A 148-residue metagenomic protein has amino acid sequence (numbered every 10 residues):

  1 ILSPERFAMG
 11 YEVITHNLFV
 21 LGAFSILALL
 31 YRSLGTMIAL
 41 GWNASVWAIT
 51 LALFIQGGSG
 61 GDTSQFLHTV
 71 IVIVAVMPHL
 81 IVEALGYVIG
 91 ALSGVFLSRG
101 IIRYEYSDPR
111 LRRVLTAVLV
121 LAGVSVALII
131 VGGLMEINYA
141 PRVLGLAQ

Functional and structural regions predicted by a protein language model:
I1-L2, S98, V143: Charged, low-complexity, helix-prone segments enriched in Lys/Glu/Asp/Gln
I1-P4, L67: Short intrinsically disordered, low-complexity coil segments enriched in acidic
S3-I49: Internal active-site segments that recognize and position negatively charged phosphoryl groups and nucleotide moieties
H16-S25, A48, A84-L92, G133-I137: Transmembrane alpha-helical segments of multi-pass membrane transport proteins and ion-pumping complexes
L27-A28, N43, F54, G94 (+2 more regions): Single-residue recognition of alpha-helix boundary sites
I38-G41, S45, G123-V131, M135: Lipid-exposed faces of alpha-helical membrane segments in multi-pass integral membrane proteins
L51-V126, I130-V131: Hydrophobic alpha-helical transmembrane segments and adjacent short intramembrane/lumenal linkers of inner/organellar
V131-Q148: Juxtamembrane boundary at the C-terminal end of a transmembrane helix
